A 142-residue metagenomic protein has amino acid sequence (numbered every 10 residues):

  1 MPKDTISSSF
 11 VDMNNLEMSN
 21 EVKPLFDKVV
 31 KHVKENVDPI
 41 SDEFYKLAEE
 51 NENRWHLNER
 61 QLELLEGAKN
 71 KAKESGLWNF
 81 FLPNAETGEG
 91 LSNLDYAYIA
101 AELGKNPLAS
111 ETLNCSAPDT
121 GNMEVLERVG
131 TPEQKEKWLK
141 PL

Functional and structural regions predicted by a protein language model:
M1-A117, R128, E133-P141: Amphipathic, small/basic residue-rich leader segments at the start of a protein or domain
P118-E124: Well-ordered alpha-helical segments within folded domains of soluble proteins
